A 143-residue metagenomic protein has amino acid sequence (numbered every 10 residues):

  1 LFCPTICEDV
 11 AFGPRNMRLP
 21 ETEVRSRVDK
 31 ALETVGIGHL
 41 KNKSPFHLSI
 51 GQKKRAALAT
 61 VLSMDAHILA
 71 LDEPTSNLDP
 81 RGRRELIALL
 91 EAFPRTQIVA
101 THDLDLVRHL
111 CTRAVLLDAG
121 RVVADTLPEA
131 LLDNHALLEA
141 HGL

Functional and structural regions predicted by a protein language model:
T22-L40: Conserved ABC ATPase "signature" region
S44-L48, Q52: Conserved ABC ATPase signature
L58, L86: Hydrophobic anchor residue at the start of the ABC signature
L69-D72: Catalytic Walker B motif of ABC-type/P-loop ATPase nucleotide-binding domains
T101-H102: H-loop/switch region of ABC-family ATPase nucleotide-binding domains
V107-H109: A short, surface-exposed alpha-helical micro-motif characterized by mixed small hydrophobic and charged/polar residues
R121-G142: Conserved beta-strand-loop-alpha-helix hinge in the C-terminal portion of ABC ATPase nucleotide-binding domains
